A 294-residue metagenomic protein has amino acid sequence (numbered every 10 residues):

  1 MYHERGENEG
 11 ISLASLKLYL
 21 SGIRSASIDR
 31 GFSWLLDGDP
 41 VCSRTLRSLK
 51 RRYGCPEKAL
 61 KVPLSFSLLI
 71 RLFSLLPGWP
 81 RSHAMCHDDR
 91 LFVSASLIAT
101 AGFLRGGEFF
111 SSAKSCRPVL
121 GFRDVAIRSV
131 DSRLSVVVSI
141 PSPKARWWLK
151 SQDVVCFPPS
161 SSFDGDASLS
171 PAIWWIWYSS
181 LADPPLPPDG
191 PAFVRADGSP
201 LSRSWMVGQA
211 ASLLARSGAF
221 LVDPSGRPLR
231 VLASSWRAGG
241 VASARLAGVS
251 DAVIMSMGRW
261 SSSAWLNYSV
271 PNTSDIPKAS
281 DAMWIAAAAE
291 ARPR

Functional and structural regions predicted by a protein language model:
M1-R294: Extended, non-catalytic subsegments within catalytic or DNA/protein-binding/adaptor domains
